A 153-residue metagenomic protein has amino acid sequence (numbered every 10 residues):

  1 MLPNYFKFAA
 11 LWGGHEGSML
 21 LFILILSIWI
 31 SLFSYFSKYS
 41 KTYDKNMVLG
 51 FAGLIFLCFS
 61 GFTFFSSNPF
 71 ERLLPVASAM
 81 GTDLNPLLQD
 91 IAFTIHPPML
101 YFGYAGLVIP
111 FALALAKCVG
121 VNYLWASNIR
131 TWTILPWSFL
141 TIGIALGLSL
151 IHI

Functional and structural regions predicted by a protein language model:
L2-F6, F22-S37, P110-A114: Central hydrophobic cores of alpha-helical transmembrane segments in multi-pass inner-membrane proteins across all
L2-S18, T82-F102: Short aromatic-rich membrane-water interface segments that cap or initiate transmembrane helices in multi-pass membrane
M19-L26, L49-F59, G103-G106, T133-L140: Hydrophobic alpha-helical transmembrane segments of polytopic
L32-L57, V119-S138: Membrane-interfacial loop-to-helix junctions in multi-pass inner-membrane proteins
V48-F62, S66, F70-S78, T82 (+1 more regions): Acidic, glycine-enriched active-site microenvironments
F64, R72, V108, S138-S149: Alpha-helical transmembrane segments of multi-pass integral membrane proteins
P69, L73-P75, G106-A126: Conserved, charged catalytic cores of large soluble enzymes
I151-I153: Conserved small/polar residues in nucleotide/adenosyl-binding loops
